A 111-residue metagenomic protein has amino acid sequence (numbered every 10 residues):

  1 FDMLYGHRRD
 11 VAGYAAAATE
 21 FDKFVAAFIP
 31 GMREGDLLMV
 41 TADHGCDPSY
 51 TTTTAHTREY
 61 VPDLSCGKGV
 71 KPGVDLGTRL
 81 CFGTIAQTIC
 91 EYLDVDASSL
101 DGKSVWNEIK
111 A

Functional and structural regions predicted by a protein language model:
F1-A111: Feature captures the catalytic ectodomains and active-site-proximal regions of enzymes that hydrolyze or transfer
